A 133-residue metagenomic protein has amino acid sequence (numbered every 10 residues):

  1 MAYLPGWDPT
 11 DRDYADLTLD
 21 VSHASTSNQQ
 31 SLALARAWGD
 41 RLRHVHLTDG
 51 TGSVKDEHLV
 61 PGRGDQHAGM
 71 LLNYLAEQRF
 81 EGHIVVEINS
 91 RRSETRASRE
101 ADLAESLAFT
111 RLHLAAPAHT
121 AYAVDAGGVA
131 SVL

Functional and structural regions predicted by a protein language model:
A2-L19, H23-L133: Histidine-acidic metal/acid-base catalytic patches
